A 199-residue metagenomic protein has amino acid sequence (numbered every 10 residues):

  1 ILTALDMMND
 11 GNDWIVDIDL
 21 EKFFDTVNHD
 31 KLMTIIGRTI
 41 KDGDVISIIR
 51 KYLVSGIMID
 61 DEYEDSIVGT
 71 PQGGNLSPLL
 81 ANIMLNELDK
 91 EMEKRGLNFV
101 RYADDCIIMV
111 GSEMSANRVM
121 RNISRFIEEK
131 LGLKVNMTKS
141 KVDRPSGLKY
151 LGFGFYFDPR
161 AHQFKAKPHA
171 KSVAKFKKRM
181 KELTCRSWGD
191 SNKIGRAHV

Functional and structural regions predicted by a protein language model:
L2-K149: Conserved polymerase palm-domain catalytic core
V54, K130-R196: A conserved non-catalytic segment of reverse transcriptases and RNA-directed RNA polymerases corresponding to the late
